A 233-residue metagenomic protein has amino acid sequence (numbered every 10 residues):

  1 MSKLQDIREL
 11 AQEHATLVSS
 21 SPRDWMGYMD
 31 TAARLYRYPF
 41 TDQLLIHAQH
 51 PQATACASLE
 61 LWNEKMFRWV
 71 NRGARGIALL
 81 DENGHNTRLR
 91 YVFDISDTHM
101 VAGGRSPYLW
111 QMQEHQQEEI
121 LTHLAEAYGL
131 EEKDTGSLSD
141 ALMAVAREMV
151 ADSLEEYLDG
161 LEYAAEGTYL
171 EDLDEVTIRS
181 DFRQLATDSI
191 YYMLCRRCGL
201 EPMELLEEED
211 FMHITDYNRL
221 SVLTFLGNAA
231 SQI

Functional and structural regions predicted by a protein language model:
M1-I233: N-terminal accessory/interface modules of nucleic-acid-binding and processing proteins
